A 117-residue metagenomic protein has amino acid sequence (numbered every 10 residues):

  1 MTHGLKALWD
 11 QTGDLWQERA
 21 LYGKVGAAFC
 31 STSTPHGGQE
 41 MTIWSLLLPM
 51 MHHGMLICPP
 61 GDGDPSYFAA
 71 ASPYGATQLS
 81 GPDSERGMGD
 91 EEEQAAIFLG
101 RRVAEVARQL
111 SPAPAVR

Functional and structural regions predicted by a protein language model:
M1-P65: Helix-loop-strand module that forms the ligand-binding subsite of alpha/beta enzymes
P59-R117: Glycine-rich phosphate/pyrophosphate-binding loop and the adjoining helix
